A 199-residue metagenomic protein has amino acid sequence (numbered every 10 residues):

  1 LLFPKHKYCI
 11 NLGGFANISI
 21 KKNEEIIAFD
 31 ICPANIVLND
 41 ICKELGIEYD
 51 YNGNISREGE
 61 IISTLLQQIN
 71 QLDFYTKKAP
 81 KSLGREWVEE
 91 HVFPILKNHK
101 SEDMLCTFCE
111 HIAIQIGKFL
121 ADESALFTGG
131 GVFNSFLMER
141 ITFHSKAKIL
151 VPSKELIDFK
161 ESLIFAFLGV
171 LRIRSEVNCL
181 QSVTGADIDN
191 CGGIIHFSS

Functional and structural regions predicted by a protein language model:
L1-K7: Conserved phosphate-binding catalytic cores of ATP/NTP-utilizing and phosphoryl-transfer enzymes
C9-F15, S19, D30-C32: Short beta-strand segments
E24-A113, R174-S175, T184-S199: Conserved ATP-utilizing enzyme core subdomain
I112, I141, S162: Hydrophobic, well-ordered secondary-structure elements that form the walls of internal hydrophobic environments
A113-L120: A short, acidic, amphipathic alpha-helical segment used as a generic capping/interface helix at domain edges
S124-I141: Glycine-rich phosphate-binding loops at beta-strand->alpha-helix junctions
H144-I164: Conserved phosphate-binding/catalytic loops in two-lobed NTP-binding clefts
L168-C179: Alpha-helix capping/hinge segments and adjacent helical runs
